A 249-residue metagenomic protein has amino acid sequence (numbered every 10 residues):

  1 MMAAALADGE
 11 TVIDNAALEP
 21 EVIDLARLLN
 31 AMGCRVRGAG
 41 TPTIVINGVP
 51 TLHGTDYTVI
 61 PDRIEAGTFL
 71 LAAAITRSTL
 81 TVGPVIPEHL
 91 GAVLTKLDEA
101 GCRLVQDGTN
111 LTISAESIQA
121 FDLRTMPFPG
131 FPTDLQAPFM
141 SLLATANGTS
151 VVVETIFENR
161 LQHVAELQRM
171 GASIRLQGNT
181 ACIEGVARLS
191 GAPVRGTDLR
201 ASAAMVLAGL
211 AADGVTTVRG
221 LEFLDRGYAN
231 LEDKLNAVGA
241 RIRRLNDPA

Functional and structural regions predicted by a protein language model:
M1-A249: Short, structured segments at the rim of ligand-binding sites
